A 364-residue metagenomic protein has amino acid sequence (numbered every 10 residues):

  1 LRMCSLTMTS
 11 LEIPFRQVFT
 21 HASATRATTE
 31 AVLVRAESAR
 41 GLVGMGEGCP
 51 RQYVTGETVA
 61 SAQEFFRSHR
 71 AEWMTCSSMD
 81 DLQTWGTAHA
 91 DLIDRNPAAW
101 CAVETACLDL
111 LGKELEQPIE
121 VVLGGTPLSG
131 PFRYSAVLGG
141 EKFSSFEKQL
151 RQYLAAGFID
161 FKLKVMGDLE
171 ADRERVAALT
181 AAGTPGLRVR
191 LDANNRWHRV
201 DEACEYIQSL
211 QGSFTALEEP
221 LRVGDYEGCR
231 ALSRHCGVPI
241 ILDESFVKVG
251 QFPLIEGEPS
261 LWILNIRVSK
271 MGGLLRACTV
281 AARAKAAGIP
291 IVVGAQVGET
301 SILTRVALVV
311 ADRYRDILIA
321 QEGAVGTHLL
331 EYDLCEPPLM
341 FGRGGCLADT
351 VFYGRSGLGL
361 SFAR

Functional and structural regions predicted by a protein language model:
L1-M45, C49-V54, L330-Y332: Structured beta-strand/loop patches that form or line metal/cofactor-binding pockets in enzymes
S5, E37-E114: Metal- or metallocofactor-binding catalytic centers and their adjacent structured scaffolds across diverse enzyme
L6, L11-F15, V297-R364: Flexible C-terminal active-site loop/helix
K113, Q117, A136-E147, Q152 (+2 more regions): Active-site beta->alpha loop and helix N-cap motifs at the rims of alpha/beta catalytic domains
L115-G140, P259: N-terminal small/glycine-rich loop or linker at the start of catalytic domains across soluble metabolic enzymes
P131-S145, V165-M166, N194, H198 (+1 more regions): Active-site mouth loops of central-metabolism enzymes
Y153-K164: Catalytic domains of carbohydrate-active enzymes, especially glycoside hydrolases
L163, L169-V306, V310, Y332-C335: Catalytic core of soluble alpha/beta enzymes
